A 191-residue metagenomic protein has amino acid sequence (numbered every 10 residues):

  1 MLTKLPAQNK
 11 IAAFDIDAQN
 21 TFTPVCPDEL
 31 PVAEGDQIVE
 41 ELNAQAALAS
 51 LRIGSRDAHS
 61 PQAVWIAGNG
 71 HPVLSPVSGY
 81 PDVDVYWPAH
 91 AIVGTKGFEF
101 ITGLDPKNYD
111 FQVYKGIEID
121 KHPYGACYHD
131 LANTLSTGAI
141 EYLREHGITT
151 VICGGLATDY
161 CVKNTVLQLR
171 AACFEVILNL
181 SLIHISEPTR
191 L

Functional and structural regions predicted by a protein language model:
I11-A18, F22: Short, hydrophobic/glycine-enriched beta-strand segments
A12, A132, A172: Catalytic phosphate/metal-binding cores of nucleic-acid and nucleotide-processing enzymes, i.e., regions that mediate
C26-A33, A126-D130: Short glycine-enriched, charge-decorated loop/helix-capping segments at active-site entrances that position
L30-N43: Short catalytic helix/loop segments, enriched in acidic residues and glycine and frequently bearing histidine
E40-T150: Active-site alpha/beta core segments
I53-R56, I177-L182: Short internal beta-strands
V162-A171: Histidine-anchored nucleotide/phosphate-binding helix
I183-T189: Conserved small/polar residues in nucleotide/adenosyl-binding loops
